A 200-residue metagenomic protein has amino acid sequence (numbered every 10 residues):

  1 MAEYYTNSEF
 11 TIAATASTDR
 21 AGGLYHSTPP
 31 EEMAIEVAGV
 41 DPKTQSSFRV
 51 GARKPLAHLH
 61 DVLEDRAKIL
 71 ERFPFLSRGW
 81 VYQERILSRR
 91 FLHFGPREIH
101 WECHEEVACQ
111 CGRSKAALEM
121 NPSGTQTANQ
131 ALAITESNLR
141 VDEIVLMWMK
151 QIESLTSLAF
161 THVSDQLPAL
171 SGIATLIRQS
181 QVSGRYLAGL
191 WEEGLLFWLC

Functional and structural regions predicted by a protein language model:
A2-C200: Feature captures the RNA virus RNA-dependent RNA polymerase
